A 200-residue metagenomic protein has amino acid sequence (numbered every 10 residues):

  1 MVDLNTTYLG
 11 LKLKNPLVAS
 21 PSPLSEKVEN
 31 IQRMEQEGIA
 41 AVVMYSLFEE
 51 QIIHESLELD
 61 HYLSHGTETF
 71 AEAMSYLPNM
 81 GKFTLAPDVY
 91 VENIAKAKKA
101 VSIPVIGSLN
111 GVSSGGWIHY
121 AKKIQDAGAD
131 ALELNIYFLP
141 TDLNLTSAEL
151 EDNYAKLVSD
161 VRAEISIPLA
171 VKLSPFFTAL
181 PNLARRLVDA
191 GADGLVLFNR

Functional and structural regions predicted by a protein language model:
M1-V18, Y90-K98: N-terminal amphipathic alpha-helix/helix-capping segment at the start of soluble metabolic enzymes
L9, N15-R33: N-terminal binding-site loop/beta-alpha segment at the start of enzyme catalytic domains that lines or forms
V18-S22, K82-F83, L173-S174: Short, flexible loop segments at the rims of nucleotide/cofactor-binding pockets, characterized by
V28-T69, L85-I106, N110-R200: Alpha/beta enzyme core
E72-G81: Short glycine/proline- and acidic residue-enriched helix-loop micro-motifs that form flexible lids or anion-recognition
